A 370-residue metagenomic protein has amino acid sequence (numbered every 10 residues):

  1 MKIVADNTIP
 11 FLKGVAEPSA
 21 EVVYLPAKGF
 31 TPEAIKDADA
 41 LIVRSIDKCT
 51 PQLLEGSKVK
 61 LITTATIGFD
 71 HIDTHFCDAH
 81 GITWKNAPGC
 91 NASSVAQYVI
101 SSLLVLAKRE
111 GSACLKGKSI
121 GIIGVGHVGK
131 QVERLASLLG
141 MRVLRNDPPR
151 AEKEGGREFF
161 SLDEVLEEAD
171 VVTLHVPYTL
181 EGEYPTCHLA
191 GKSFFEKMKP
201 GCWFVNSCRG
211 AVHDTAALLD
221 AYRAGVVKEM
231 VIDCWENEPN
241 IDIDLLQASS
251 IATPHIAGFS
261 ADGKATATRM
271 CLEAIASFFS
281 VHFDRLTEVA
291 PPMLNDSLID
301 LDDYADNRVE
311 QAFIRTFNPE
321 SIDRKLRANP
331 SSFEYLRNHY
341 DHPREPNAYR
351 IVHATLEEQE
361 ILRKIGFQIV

Functional and structural regions predicted by a protein language model:
M1-A38: N-terminal glycine-/charge-rich "phosphate-binding" loop or analogous flexible N-terminal tail
D6, V43-R44, A65, T173-V176 (+1 more regions): Short, well-ordered coil/turn residues at beta-beta hairpins and beta-strand->alpha-helix junctions within
D39-A113: Phosphate/diphosphate ligand-binding glycine-rich loop within oxidoreductases
K48-C49, R150-I243: Rossmann-like adenosine-cofactor binding region
A96, K116-S137: Glycine-rich adenosine-cofactor-binding loop
A96-G111, L138-M141, R269-F278: Oxidoreductase and adenylate-handling cofactor-binding alpha/beta cores
L138-G155: NAD(P)-binding Rossmann-fold cofactor-contacting core
G201-I369: Rossmann-like dinucleotide-binding domain for NAD(H)/NADP(H)
